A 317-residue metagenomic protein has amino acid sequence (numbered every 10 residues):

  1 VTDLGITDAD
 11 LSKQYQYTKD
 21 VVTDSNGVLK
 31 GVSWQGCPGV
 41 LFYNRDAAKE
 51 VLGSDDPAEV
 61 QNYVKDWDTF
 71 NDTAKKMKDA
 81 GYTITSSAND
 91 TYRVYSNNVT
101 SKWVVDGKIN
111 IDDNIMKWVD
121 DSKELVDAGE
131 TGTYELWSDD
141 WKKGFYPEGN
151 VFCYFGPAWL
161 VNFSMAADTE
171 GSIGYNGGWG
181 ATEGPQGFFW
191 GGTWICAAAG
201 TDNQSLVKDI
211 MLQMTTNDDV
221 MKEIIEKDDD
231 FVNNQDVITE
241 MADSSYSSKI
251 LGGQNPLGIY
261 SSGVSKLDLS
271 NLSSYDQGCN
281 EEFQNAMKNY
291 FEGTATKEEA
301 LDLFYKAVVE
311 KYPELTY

Functional and structural regions predicted by a protein language model:
G5-S12, D20-T91, W103-L136, A199-S205 (+3 more regions): Helix-loop-helix "hinge/cap" segment bordering the ligand-binding cleft or interdomain interface
S33, P185-W190, C279-E281: Short, flexible turn/loop "capping" segments at secondary-structure junctions
A80, G144, F189, T216-N217 (+1 more regions): A short structural micro-motif
V94-S96: Terminal low-complexity/disordered tails
D106-I109, C196-A197, L267-S274: Active-site rim elements
M116-D209: Extracytoplasmic/periplasmic substrate-binding proteins
T201, S205, M214-V232: Alpha-helix capping/termination and helix-coil
I225-N289, E314-Y317: Long, aromatic- and glycine/proline-rich binding clefts that accommodate carbohydrate-like moieties
